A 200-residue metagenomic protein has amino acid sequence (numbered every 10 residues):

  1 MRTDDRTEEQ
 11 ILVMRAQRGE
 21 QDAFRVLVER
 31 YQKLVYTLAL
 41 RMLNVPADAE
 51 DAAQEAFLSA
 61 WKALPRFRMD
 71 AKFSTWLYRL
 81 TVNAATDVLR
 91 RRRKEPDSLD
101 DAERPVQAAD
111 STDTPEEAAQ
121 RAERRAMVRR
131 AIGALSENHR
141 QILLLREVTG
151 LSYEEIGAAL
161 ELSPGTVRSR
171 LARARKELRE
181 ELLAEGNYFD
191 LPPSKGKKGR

Functional and structural regions predicted by a protein language model:
M1-T3, Q17-V26, Y36-E55, N187-Y188: Short, charged helix-capping/linker segments at alpha-helix termini
Q17-R18, N44-V45, F57-K72, R91-R93: Sigma70-family region 2
Y31, R170-R173, E177: Residues within the DNA-recognition helix of helix-turn-helix
T37, D51-L58, A71-N83: Structural recognition of an alpha-helix C-terminal capping motif at a helix-to-coil junction
A47, R129-T166, E180: Helix-turn-helix DNA-binding module
V88-A109, N187-L191: Short, basic/polar amphipathic helix motif occurring as a linker/hinge flanking DNA-binding modules in transcription
R90-R93, L135, R140, R175-P193: Short, Lys/Arg-enriched C-terminal cap helix and immediately downstream tail that follows
R104-R130: Acidic, proline/glycine-rich intrinsically disordered inter-domain spacer in sigma factors
